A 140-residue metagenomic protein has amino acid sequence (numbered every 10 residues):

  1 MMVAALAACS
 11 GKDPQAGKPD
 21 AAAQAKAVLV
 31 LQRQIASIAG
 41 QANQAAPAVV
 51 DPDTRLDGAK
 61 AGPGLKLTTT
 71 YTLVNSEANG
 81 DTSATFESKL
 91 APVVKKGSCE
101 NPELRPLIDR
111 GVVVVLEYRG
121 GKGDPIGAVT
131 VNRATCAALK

Functional and structural regions predicted by a protein language model:
M1-A7: Sec-dependent bacterial lipoprotein signal peptides
C9-D13: Bacterial signal peptide processing site
K18-G40: Post-signal peptide N-terminal segment of mature Sec-exported envelope proteins
V49-N75: Short edge beta-strands and adjacent turn/loop segments
Y71-N75, Y118-K122, V131: A mature extracytoplasmic/lumenal domain signature
N79-P106: Short, non-transmembrane amphipathic alpha-helical segments
K96-G127: A short amphipathic beta-strand at an alpha->beta junction
A128-K140: Short, low-complexity, Pro/Ser/Thr/Gly-rich segments in the mature regions of secreted, periplasmic
